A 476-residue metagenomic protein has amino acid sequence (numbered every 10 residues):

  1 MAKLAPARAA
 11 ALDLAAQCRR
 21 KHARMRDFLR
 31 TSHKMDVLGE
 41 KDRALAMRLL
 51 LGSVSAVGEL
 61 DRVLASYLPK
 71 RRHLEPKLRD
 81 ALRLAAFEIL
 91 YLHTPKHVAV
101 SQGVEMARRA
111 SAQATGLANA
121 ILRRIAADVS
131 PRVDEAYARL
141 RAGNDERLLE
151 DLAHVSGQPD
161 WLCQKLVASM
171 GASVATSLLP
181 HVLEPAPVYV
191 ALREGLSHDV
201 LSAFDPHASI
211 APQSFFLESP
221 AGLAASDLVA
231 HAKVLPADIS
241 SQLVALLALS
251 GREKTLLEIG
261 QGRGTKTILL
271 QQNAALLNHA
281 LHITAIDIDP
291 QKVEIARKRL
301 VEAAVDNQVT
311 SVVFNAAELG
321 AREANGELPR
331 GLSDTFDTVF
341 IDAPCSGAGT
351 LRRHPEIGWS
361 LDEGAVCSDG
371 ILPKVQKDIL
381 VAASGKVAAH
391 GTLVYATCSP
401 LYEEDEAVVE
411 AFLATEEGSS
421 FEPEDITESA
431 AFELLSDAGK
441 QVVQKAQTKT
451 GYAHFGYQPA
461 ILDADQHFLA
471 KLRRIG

Functional and structural regions predicted by a protein language model:
M1-G476: S-adenosylmethionine
